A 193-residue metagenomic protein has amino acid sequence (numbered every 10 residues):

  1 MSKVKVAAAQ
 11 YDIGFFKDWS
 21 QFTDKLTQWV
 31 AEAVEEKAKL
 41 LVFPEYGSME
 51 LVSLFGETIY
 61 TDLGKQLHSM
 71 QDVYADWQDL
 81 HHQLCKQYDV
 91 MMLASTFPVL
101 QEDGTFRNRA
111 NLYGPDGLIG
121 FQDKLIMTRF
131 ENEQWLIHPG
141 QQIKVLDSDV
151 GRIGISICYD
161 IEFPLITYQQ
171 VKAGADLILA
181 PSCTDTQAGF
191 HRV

Functional and structural regions predicted by a protein language model:
M1-A8: Extreme N-terminal starter segment of soluble prokaryotic enzymes
Q10-F16: Short polar catalytic/cofactor-binding loops
Y11, Y46, M127: Hydrophobic pocket-lining residues within nucleotide cofactor-binding pockets
F15, L67-H68, I153: Surface-exposed cleft-lining segments at the edges of enzyme active sites
W19-P115, D185-V193: Cys-nucleophile CN-hydrolase/nitrilase-fold catalytic domain and related Cys-dependent amidase chemistry that acts on
K39-L40, I153, L177: Structural motif
Q83, Q101-A173, P181-V193: Active-site catalytic loop in hydrolytic enzyme cores
